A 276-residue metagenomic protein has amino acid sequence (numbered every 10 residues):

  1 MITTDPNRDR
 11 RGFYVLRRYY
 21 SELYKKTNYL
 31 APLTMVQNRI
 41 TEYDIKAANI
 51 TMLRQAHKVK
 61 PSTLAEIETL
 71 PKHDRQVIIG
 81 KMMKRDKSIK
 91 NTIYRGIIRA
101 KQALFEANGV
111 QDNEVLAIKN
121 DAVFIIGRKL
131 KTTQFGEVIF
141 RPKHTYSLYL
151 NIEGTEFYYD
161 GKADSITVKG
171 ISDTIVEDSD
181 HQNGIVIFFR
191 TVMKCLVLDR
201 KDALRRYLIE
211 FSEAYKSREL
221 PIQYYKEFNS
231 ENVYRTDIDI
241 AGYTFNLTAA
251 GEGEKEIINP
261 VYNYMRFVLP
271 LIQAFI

Functional and structural regions predicted by a protein language model:
I2-P32, K72, G80-K87, N91-V110 (+1 more regions): C-terminal, non-catalytic extensions of nucleic-acid polymerases
Y29-A56: Conserved catalytic palm subdomain of right-hand nucleotidyl-transferase polymerases, strongest for RNA-directed enzymes
N38, I79-G80, K84, V115: Generic secretory/membrane-interface signal
E42-I45, R75, V110-R128: Catalytic palm active-site di-aspartate
L53-E66, T132-G136: A short alpha/beta connector and helix-capping loop motif
K60-Q76, M82-M83: The feature marks helicase ATPase cores and/or their adjacent C-terminal helical subdomains in SF1/SF2/AAA+ helicases
